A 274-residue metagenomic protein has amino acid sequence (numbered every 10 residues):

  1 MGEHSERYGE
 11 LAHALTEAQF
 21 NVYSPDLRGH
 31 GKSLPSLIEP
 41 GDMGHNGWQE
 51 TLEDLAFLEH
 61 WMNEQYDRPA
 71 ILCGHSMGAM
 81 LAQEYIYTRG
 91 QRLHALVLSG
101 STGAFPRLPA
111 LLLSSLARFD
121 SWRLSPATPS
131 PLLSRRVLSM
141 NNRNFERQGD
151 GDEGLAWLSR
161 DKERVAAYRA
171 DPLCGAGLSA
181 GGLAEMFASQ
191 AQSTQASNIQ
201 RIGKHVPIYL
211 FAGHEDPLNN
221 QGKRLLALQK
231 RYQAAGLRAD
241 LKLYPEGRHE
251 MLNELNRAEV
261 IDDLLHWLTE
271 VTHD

Functional and structural regions predicted by a protein language model:
M1-A12, G222: The serine-hydrolase catalytic nucleophile loop
M1-E3, S76, H214: Active-site glycine-rich loops that stabilize anionic/oxyanionic intermediates across multiple enzyme folds
R7, A12-I38: Conserved alpha/beta-hydrolase
E50-R68: Conserved acidic catalytic loop of the alpha/beta-hydrolase fold
C73, A82-L173: Alpha/beta-hydrolase-fold enzymes
L210-A212: Short beta-strand/loop motif that positions the catalytic acidic residue of the alpha/beta-hydrolase fold
P217-A227: Conserved alpha/beta-hydrolase "acid-adjacent" motif
Q233-D274: Catalytic active-site module of serine/aspartate enzymes centered on a nucleophile-bearing elbow/loop
